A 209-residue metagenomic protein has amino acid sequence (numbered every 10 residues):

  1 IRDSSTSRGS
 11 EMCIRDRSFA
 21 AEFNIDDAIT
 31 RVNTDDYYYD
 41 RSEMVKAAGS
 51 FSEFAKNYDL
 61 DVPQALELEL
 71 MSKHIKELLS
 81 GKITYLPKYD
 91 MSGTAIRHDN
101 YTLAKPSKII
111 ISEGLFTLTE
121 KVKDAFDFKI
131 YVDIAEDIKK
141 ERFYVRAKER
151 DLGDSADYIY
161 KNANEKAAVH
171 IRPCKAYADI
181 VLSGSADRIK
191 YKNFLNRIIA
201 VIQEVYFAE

Functional and structural regions predicted by a protein language model:
I1-G9, I14: Single conserved hydrophobic/aromatic residue that forms the stacking wall/gate of nucleotide- or nucleobase-binding
R15-D26: A conserved segment at the C-terminal end of the G1
S18, K105-P106, D124, Y144-K148 (+1 more regions): NTP-dependent small-molecule kinase module
I25-N33: Conserved catalytic segments around the Walker B and adjacent sensor/switch elements of P-loop NTPase domains
T30, Y39-M91: Conserved nucleotide-sensing/catalytic segment adjacent to the nucleotide-binding pocket in NTP-handling enzymes
D35, D127, D179: Receiver (REC) domain switch/active-site residues of two-component response regulators
I96-R150: ATP-dependent NMP and nucleoside kinases share a basic, alpha-helical "lid"
D137, D154-N162: Anionic, Ser/Thr-rich low-complexity intrinsically disordered regions
